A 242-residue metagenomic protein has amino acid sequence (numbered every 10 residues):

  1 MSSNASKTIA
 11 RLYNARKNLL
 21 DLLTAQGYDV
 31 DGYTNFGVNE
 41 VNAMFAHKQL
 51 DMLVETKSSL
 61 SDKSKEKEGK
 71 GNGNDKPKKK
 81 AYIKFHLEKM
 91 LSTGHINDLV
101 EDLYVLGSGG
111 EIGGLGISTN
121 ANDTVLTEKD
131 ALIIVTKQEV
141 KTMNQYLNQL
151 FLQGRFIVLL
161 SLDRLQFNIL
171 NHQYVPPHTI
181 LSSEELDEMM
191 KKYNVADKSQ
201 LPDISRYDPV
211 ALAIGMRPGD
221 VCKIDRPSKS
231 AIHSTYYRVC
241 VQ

Functional and structural regions predicted by a protein language model:
M1-A131, K141-L150, I157, D163-N168 (+1 more regions): Helix-rich terminal scaffold detector
H172-S199: Short beta-strand/loop turn elements enriched in aromatics
A196-D208: Short, structured beta-strand/loop micro-motifs enriched in basic residues and often containing a Trp
R226-P227: Short, surface-exposed secondary-structure boundary micro-motifs
I232-Q242: Short, compositionally biased
